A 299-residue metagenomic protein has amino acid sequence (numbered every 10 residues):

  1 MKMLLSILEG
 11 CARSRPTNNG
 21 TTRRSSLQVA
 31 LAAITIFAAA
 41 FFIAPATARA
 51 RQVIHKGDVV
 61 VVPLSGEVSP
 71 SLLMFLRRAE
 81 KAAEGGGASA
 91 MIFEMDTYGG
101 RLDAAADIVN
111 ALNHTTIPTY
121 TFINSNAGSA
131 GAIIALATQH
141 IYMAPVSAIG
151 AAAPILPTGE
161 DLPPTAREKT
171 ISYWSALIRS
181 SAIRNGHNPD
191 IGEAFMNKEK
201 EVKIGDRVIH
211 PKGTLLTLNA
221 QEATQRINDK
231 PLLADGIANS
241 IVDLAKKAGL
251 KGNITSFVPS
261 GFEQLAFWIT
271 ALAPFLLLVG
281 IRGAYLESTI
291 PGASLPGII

Functional and structural regions predicted by a protein language model:
G10, S14-P16, R23-V29: Short, low-complexity intrinsically disordered segments enriched in A/P/G/S/L with frequent Arg, especially at protein
C11-R15, A38, V202: Short, flexible helical or helix-coil boundary motifs
N18, T22-R23, I36, A48: N-terminal compositionally biased, intrinsically disordered segments and leader/signal-like regions
A30-F42: Bacterial N-terminal signal peptides
A46-A266: Soluble extramembrane regions of membrane proteins in the secretory/endomembrane system
G261-I299: Transmembrane alpha-helical segments that form the functional core of multipass membrane systems
